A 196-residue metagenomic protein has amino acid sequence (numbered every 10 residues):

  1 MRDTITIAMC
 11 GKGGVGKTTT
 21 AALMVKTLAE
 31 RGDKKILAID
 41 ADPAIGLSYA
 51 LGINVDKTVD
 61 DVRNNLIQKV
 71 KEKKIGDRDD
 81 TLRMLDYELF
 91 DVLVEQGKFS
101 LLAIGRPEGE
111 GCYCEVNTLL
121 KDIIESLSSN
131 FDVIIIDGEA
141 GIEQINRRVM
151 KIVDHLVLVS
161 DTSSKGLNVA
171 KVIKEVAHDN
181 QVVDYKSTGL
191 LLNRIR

Functional and structural regions predicted by a protein language model:
R2-I5, G32-K34, G97, N130-D132 (+2 more regions): Short coil/turn connectors at secondary-structure junctions
I5-P43: Walker A/P-loop phosphate-binding motif and the immediately C-terminal alpha-helix
I7, L37-I39, S100-L102, H155-V157 (+1 more regions): Hydrophobic/aromatic beta-strand patches that form the interior of the parallel beta-sheet core in alpha/beta enzyme
K12, A41-D42, I104-R106, G138-E139 (+2 more regions): Fold-independent oxyanion-binding glycine-rich loops and adjacent beta-strand/coil segments at enzyme active sites
M24, G46, A50, V169-I173: Alpha-helical scaffold elements adjacent to nucleotide-binding pockets in ATP/GTP-utilizing enzyme cores
E30-Q96: N-terminal phosphate/diphosphate-binding loop that engages ATP/GTP or pyrophosphate donors across diverse enzyme folds
T81-Q96, S100-G138: Cytosolic-facing regulatory segments adjacent to core modules
E115-R196: Conserved catalytic-core segment of NTP-binding enzymes
